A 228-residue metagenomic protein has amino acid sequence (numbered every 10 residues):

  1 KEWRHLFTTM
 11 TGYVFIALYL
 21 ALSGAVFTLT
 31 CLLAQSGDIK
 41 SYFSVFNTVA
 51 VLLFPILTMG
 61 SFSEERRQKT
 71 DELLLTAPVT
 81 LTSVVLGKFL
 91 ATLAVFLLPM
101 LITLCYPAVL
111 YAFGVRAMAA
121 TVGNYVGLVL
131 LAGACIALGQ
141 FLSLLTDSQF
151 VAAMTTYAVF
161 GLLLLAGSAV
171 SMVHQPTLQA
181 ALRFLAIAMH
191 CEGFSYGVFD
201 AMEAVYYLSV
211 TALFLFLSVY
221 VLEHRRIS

Functional and structural regions predicted by a protein language model:
K1-G12: Aromatic- and glycine-rich beta-strand/loop motifs that create alpha-glucan
W3, T28-D38: Short, hydrophobic transmembrane alpha-helix segments
M10-T30, V45-F54, A158-L164: Hydrophobic alpha-helical transmembrane segments of multi-pass membrane transport/permease proteins
G24-T28, I39, A91-V151: Secretory targeting signals
S36, A152-V221, S228: Terminal transmembrane helical anchor/hairpin motif
S44-E64, P99: Long, hydrophobic alpha-helical segments
F54-T58, Y106, A137-L138, L217-S218: Hydrophobic/aromatic residues in alpha-helical transmembrane segments
S61-A91: Helix-loop-helix units of permease transmembrane domains in multi-pass membrane transporters, especially ABC
